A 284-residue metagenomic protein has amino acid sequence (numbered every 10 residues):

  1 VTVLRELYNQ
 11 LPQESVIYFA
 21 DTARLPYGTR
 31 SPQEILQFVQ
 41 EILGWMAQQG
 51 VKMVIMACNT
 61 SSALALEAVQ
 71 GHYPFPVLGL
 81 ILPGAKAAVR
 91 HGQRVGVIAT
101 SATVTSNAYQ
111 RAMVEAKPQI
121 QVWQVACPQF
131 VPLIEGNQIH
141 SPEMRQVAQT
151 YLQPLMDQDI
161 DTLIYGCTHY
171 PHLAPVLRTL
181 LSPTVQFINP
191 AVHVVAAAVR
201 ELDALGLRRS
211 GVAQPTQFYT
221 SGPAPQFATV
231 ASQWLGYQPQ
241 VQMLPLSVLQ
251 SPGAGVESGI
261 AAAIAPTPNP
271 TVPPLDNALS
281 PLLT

Functional and structural regions predicted by a protein language model:
V1-T284: Non-catalytic structural scaffold of enzyme domains
